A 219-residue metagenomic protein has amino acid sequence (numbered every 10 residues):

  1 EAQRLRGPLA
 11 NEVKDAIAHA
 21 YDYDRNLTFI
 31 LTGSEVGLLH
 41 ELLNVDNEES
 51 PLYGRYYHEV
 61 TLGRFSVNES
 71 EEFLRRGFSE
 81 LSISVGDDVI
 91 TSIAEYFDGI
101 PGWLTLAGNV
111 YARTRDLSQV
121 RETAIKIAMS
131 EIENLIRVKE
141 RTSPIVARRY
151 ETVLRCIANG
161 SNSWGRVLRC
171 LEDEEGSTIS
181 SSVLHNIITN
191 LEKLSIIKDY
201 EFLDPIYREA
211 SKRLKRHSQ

Functional and structural regions predicted by a protein language model:
E1-G37, N44: Conserved Walker B catalytic segment
L9, L42-L43, L74, G108 (+2 more regions): Short, flexible helix/strand-to-coil boundary loops that buttress conserved ligand/catalytic motifs in alpha/beta
N11, D15, G33, T91 (+5 more regions): Non-catalytic, well-ordered alpha-helical scaffold segments
L42-E95: Helix-loop-helix "sensor" segment of P-loop NTPases
R75-R137: Amphipathic alpha-helical "lid/sensor" segments that cap RecA-like P-loop NTPase cores
V138-K139, V146-Q219: C-terminal leucine-rich, beta-strand-based interaction scaffolds used for sensing/assembly
